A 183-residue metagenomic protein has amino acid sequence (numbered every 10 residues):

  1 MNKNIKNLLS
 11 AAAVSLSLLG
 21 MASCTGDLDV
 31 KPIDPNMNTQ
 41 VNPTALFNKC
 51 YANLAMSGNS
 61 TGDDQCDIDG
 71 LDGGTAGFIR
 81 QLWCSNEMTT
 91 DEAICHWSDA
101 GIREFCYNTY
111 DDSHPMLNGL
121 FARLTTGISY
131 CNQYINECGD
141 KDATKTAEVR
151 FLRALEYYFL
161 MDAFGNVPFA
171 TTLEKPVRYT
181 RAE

Functional and structural regions predicted by a protein language model:
N2-A12: Bacterial N-terminal signal peptides that target proteins for export
L18-M21: Bacterial Sec-type N-terminal signal peptides, specifically the leucine/valine-rich hydrophobic h-region
S23-I79: Membrane-proximal, proline-rich intrinsically disordered regions
L28, N36-M37, M88, F105 (+2 more regions): Short clusters of hydrophobic/aromatic residues that line enzyme substrate/ligand-binding pockets
D34, T171-V177: Short linear capping/connector segments at secondary-structure termini
T44, I94-F164, P176-A182: Conserved, well-structured interaction surfaces
S57, T61, C138, M161 (+1 more regions): Secondary-structure edge/capping motif, primarily at the C-terminal ends of alpha-helices and the immediately following
F78-H96: Core domains of carbohydrate- and sulfate-ester-processing enzymes
